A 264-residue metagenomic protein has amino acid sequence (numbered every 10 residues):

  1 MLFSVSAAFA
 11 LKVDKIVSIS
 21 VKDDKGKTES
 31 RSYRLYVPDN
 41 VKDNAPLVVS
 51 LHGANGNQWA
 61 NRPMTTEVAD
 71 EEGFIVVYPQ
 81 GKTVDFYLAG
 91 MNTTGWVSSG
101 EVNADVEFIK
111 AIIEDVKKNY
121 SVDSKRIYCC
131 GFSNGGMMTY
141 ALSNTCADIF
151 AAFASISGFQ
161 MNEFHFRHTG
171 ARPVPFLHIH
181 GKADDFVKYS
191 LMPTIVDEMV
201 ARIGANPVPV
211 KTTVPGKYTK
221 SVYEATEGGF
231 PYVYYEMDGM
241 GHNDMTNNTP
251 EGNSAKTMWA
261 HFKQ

Functional and structural regions predicted by a protein language model:
M1-S4: Bacterial N-terminal signal peptides
S6-L47, A60, E71, E101 (+9 more regions): A domain-start/cap signature at the N-terminus of enzymes
V41-Y87, N162-E163, D185-K188, N243-D244: Short substrate-entry loop that stabilizes the transition state in hydrolases
Q80-A104: Cap/lid segment of the alpha/beta-hydrolase catalytic domain
S98-Y120, A141: Alpha/beta-hydrolase active-site loop
F159-V174: Flexible "cap/lid" loop of the alpha/beta hydrolase fold
A171-F176, G228-Y232: Short, proline-enriched alpha-helix->beta-strand connector loops that line the catalytic pocket of alpha/beta-hydrolase
H178-H180, D184: Short beta-strand/loop motif that positions the catalytic acidic residue of the alpha/beta-hydrolase fold
